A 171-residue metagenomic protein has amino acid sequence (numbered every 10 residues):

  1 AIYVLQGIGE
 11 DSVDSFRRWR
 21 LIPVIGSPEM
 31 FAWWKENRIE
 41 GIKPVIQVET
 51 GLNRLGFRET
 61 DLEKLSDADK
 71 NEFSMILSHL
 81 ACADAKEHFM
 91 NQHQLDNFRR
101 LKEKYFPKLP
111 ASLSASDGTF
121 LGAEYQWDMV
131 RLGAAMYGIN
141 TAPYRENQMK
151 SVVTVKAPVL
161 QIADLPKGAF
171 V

Functional and structural regions predicted by a protein language model:
A1-L21, I25-W34, L121: N-terminal active-site wall of soluble small-molecule enzyme domains
E29-K43, V48-P166: Active-site loop/helix belt of alpha/beta enzymes
K167-V171: Short, solvent-exposed secondary-structure boundary/capping segments
